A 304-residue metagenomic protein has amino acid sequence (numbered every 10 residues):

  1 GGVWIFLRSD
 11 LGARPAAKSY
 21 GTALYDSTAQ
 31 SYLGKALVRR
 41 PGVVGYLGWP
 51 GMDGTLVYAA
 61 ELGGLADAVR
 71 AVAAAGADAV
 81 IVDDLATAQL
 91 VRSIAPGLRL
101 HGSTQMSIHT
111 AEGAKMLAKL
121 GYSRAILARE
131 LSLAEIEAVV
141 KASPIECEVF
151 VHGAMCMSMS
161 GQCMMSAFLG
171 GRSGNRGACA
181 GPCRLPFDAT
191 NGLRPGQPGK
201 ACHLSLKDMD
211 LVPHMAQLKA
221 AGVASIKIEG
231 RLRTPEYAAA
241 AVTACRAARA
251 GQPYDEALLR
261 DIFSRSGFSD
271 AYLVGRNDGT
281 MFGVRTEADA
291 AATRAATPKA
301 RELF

Functional and structural regions predicted by a protein language model:
G1-G63: Catalytic domains of riboflavin
V3-I5, L56, A79-V80, A125 (+1 more regions): Hydrophobic residues within beta-strands of alpha/beta enzymes
D10, T55, A59, D83-A86 (+4 more regions): Active-site beta-loop-alpha junctions enriched in small/polar residues
A17-S19, R92-S93, A138: Short amphipathic alpha-helical segments
R39-G48, A59-K119: N-terminal active-site wall of soluble small-molecule enzyme domains
R40-G45, W49, T87-A88, K207-A221: Structured alpha-helical segments in the cores of large, soluble enzyme domains
A71-A73, L98-R99, K115-A118, S123-F304: Surface-exposed amphipathic alpha-helical tracts and adjacent flexible/coil segments at the periphery of soluble enzymes
